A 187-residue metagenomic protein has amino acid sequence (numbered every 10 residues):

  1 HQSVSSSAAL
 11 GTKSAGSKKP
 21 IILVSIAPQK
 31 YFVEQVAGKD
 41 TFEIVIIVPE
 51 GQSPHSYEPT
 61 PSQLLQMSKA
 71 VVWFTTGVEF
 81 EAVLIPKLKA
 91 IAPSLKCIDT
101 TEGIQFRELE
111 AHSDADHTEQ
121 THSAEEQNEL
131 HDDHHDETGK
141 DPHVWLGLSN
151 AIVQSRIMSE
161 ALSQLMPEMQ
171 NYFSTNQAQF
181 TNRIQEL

Functional and structural regions predicted by a protein language model:
H1-L187: Extracytoplasmic metal-acquisition and chelation regions
